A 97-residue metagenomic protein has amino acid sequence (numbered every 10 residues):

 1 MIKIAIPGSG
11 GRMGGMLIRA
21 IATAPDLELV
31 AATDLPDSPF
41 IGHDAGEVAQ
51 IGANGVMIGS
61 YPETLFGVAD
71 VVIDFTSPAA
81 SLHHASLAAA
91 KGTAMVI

Functional and structural regions predicted by a protein language model:
I4-G8: Conserved N-terminal Rossmann-fold NAD(P)-binding element of oxidoreductases
G10, G14-I18: N-terminal Rossmann NAD(P)H-binding glycine-rich loop of SDR-like oxidoreductase domains
T23-I51: NAD(P)-binding Rossmann-fold cofactor-contacting core
N54-V68: Short acidic low-complexity segments
V72-I73, S77, H83-I97: ADP-ribose/adenylate-binding Rossmann-like module
